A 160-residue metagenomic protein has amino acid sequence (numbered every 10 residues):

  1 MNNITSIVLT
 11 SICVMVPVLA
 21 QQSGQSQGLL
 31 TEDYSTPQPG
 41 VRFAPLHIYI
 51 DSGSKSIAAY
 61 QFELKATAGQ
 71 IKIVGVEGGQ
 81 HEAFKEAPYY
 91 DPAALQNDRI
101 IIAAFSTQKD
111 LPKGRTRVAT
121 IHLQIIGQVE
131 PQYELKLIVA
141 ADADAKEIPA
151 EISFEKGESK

Functional and structural regions predicted by a protein language model:
M1-S6: Positively charged n-region of N-terminal signal peptides that target proteins for export
I7-P17: Bacterial N-terminal signal peptides
L19-K160: Acidic, low-complexity intrinsically disordered segments
